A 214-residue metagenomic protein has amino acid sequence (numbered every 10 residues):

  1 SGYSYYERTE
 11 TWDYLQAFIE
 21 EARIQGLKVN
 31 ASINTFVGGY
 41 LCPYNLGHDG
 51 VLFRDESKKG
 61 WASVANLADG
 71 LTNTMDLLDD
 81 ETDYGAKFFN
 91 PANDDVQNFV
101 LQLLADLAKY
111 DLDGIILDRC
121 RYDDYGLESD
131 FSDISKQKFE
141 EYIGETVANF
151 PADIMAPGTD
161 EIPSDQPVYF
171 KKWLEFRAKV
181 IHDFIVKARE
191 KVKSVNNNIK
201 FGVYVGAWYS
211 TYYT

Functional and structural regions predicted by a protein language model:
S1, K109-G114: Catalytic domains of carbohydrate-active enzymes, especially glycoside hydrolases
S1-W12: Aromatic-lined carbohydrate-binding/catalytic grooves of carbohydrate-active enzymes
S4-Y5, L127-K179: Glycine-rich tight-turn/loop motif centered on a GG-T
T11-F18, L103, F184, A188: A general structural detector for well-ordered alpha-helical segments in enzyme core domains, enriched
A22, V100, L107, I115-D118 (+1 more regions): Conserved, mostly hydrophobic/aromatic
K28-G38, I116-D124, P157, F170-T214: Aromatic-lined carbohydrate-recognition surfaces of secreted/lumenal glycan-active proteins
N30-Y110: Active-site-adjacent "subsite" loops/lids of carbohydrate-active enzymes
E81-F99, Q166-K187: Alpha-helix-centered segments that form part of catalytic cores
